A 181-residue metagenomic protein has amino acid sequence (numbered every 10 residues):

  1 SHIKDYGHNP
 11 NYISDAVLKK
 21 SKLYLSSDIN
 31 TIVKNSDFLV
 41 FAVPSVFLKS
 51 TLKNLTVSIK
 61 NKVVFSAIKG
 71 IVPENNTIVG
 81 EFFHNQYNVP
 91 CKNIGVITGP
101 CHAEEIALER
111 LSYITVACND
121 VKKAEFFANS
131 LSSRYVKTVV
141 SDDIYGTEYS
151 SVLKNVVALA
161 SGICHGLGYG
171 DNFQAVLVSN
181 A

Functional and structural regions predicted by a protein language model:
S1-H2, N11, P73-N75, A124: Short, charged/polar "capping" segments at the starts of alpha-helices and the immediately preceding loops
S1-S36, K49: Conserved N-terminal Rossmann-fold NAD(P) cofactor-binding segment
Y12, I106, T147: Short clusters of hydrophobic/aromatic residues that line enzyme substrate/ligand-binding pockets
D15-L18, I97, I144: Short coil/turn segments at secondary-structure boundaries
Y24-K34, F38-L111, F127: Rossmann-like NAD(P)(H) cofactor-binding subdomain of soluble oxidoreductases
N85-N93, L111-A181: Internal alpha-helical scaffold of NAD(P)-dependent oxidoreductase catalytic cores
